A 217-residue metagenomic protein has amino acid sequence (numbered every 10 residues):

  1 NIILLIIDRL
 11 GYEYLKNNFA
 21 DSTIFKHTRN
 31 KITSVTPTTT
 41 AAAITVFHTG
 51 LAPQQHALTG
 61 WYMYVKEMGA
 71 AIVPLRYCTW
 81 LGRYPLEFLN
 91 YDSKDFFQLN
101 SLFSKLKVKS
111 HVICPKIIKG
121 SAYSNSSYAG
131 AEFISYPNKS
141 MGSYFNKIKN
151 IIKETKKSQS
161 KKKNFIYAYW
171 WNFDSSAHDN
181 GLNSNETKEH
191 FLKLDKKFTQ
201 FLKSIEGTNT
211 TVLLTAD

Functional and structural regions predicted by a protein language model:
N1-R29: Active-site-proximal N-terminal segment of extracellular/periplasmic enzymes that hydrolyze or transfer
I2-I3, K163-Y167, N209-T211: Residue-level preference for the first positions of well-ordered beta-strands
I6-L10, F47, F198, A216-D217: DG-centered beta-turn motif at the end of beta-strands
F19-T28, T33-N164, Y169-H178: His/Asp/Glu-rich, glycine-adjacent segments that coordinate divalent cations and/or stabilize oxyanion chemistry on
N30-P37, D195-F198, L214: A generic structural motif
S110, V212-L214: Hydrophobic/aromatic residues located in beta-strands of well-ordered beta-sheets within soluble catalytic
W170, L214-D217: Active-site proximal loops enriched in glycine and acidic residues that flank catalytic Cys/His/Asp and coordinate
S175-T210: A long, amphipathic alpha-helix that forms part of the scaffold/cap immediately adjacent to metal-dependent active
